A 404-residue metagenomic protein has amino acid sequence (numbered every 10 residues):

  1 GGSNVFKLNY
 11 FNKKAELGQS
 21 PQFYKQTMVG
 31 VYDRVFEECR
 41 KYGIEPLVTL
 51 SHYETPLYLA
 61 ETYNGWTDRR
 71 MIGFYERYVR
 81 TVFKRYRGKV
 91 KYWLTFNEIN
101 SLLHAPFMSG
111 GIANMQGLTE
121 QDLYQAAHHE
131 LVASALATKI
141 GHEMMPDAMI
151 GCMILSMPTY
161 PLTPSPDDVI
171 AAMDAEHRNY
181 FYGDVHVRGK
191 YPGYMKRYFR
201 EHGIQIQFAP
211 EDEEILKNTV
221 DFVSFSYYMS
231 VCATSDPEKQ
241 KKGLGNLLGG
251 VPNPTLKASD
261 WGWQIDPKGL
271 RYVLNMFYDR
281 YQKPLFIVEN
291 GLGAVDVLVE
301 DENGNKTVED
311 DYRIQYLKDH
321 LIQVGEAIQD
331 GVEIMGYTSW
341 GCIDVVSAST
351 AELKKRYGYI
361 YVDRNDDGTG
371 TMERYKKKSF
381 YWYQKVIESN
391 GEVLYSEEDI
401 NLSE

Functional and structural regions predicted by a protein language model:
G1-Y32: Active-site-adjacent substrate/metal-binding segments within catalytic domains of carbohydrate-active enzymes
G18-S20, V29-E404: Active-site region of glycoside hydrolase catalytic domains
